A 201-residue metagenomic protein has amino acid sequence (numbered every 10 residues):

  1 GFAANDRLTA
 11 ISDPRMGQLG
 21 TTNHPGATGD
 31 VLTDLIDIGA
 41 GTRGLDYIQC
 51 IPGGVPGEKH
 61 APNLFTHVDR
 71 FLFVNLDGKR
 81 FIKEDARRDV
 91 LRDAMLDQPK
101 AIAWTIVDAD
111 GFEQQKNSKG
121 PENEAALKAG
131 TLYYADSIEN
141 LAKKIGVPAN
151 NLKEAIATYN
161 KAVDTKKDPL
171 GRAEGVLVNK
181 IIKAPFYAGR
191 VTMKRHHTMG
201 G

Functional and structural regions predicted by a protein language model:
G1-G53: Glycine-rich loop(s) and the adjacent beta-strand/alpha-helix scaffold that form part
F2, K79, G201: Gly/Ser/Thr-rich helix-start
A3, I36-G39, D110, I145 (+2 more regions): Structural signal for hydrophobic packing residues in well-ordered secondary-structure cores of soluble enzyme domains
R7, D13, A86, L96 (+3 more regions): Short capping/connector residues at structural and topological boundaries
R7, P14-N23, P56-H60, E124-Y133 (+2 more regions): Active-site lid/adjacent beta-loop-alpha segment flanking the redox-cofactor pocket in flavoenzymes
T22-P25, A61-F65, M95-L96, V191-T198: Short Gly/Pro-enriched turn/cap motifs at secondary-structure boundaries
L32-V147: An anion/pyrophosphate-binding glycine-rich loop and adjacent beta-alpha core in soluble alpha-beta enzymes
N151-G201: A glycine-rich dinucleotide-binding beta-alpha-beta segment and adjacent secondary-structure elements that constitute
